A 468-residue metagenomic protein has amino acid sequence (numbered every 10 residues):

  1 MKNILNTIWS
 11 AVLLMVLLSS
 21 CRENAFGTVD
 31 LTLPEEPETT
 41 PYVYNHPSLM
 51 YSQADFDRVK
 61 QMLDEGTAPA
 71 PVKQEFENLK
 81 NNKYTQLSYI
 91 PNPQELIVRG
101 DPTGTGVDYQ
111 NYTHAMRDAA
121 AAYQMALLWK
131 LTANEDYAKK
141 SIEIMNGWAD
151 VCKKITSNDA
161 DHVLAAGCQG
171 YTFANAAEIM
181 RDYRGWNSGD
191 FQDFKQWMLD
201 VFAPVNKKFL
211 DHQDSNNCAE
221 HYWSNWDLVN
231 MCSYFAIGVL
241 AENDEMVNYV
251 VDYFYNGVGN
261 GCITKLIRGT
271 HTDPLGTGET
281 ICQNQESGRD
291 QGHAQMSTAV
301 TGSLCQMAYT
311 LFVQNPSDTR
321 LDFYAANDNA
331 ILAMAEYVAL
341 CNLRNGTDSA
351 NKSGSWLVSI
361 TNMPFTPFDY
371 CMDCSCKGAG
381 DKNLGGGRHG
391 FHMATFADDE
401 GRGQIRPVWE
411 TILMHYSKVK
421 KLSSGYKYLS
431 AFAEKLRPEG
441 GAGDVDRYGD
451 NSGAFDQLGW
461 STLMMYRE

Functional and structural regions predicted by a protein language model:
M1-W9: Bacterial N-terminal signal peptides that target proteins for export
L17-S20: C-terminal motif of bacterial Sec signal peptides marking the signal peptidase cleavage site
N24-N216, L228, C232, Y255 (+2 more regions): Extracellular glycan-targeting catalytic surfaces
A165, D190-W197, C218-V229, G238-E242 (+2 more regions): Short, contiguous, pocket-lining structural segments that sit at or immediately flank catalytic/ligand-binding sites
E242-Q314: A compositional/structural signature marking long, glycine- and acidic/polar-rich segments with frequent tryptophans
